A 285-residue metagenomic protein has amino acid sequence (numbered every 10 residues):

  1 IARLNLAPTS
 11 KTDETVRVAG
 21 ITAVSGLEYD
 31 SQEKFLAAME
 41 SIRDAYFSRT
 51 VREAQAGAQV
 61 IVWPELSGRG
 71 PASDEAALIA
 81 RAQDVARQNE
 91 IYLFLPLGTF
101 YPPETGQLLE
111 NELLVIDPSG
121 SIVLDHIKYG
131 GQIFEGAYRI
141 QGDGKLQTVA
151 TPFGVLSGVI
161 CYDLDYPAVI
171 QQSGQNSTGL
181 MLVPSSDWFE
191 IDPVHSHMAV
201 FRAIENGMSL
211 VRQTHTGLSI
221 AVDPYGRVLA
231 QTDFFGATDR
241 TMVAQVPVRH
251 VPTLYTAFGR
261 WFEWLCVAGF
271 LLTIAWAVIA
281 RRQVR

Functional and structural regions predicted by a protein language model:
I1-A7, D143-K145, P167: Glycine-rich, charged/polar anion/phosphate-binding loops that engage phosphate groups from diverse ligands
I1-Q55, I191-V194, F201, V211 (+1 more regions): Non-cytosolic juxtamembrane linkers/loops that tether extracellular or periplasmic domains to nearby transmembrane
A2-F134, V149-F153, G158, Y162: Soluble catalytic regions of membrane-associated enzymes that act on cell-envelope and secretory-pathway components
V60, S67-G68, D74-L95, V155-Q245 (+1 more regions): CN hydrolase (nitrilase-like) catalytic-core segments centered on the catalytic cysteine and neighboring Lys/Glu
L124-G142, L229-T232: Aromatic/acidic, Gly/Pro-rich catalytic loop(s) in extracytoplasmic/lumenal soluble domains of multi-pass membrane
K145-T151, A244: Short acidic-hydrophobic surface loop/beta-edge motif
A257-R282: Selective detector of the "anchor" transmembrane alpha-helix that sits immediately C-terminal
